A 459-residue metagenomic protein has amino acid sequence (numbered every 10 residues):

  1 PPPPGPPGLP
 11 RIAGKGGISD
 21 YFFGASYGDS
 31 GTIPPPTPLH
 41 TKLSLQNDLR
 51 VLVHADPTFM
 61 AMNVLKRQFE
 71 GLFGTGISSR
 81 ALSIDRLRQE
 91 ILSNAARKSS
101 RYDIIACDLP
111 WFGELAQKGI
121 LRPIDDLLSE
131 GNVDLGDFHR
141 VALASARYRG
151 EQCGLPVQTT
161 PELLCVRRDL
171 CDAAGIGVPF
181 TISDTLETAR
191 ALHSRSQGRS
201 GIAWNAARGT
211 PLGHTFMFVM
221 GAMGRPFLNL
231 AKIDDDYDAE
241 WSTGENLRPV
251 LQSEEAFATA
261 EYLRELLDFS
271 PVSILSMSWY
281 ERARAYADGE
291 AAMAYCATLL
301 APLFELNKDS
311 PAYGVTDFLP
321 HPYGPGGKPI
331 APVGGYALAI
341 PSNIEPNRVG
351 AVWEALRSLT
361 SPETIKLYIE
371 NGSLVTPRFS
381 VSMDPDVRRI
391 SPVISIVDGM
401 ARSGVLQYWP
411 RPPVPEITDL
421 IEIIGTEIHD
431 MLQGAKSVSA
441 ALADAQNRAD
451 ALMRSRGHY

Functional and structural regions predicted by a protein language model:
P1-E114, N132-V133, V178, N347 (+2 more regions): Conserved N-terminal structural module of periplasmic/extracytoplasmic solute-binding proteins
G24-T41, L109-E162, V315-L319, R388-I390 (+2 more regions): Hinge/lid segment of periplasmic solute-binding proteins
P35, Y313-H321, E370-T426, D430 (+1 more regions): Long, aromatic- and glycine/proline-rich binding clefts that accommodate carbohydrate-like moieties
Q68-F138, R147, D169-F180, A285 (+4 more regions): Extracytoplasmic "Venus flytrap"/periplasmic binding protein-like
S93, S100-D103, G131-L170, S200 (+2 more regions): A structural signal for short loop-to-beta-strand junctions that line the ligand-binding cleft of periplasmic/secreted
L109-I120, D125, V141-V178, A206-G244 (+2 more regions): Periplasmic solute-binding protein
L170-A174, T243, L267-P271, C296 (+3 more regions): Extracytoplasmic/periplasmic substrate-recognition and gating elements
A189, L230-S276: Glycine-centered hinge/linker elements that transmit conformational signals in sensory and ligand-binding systems
